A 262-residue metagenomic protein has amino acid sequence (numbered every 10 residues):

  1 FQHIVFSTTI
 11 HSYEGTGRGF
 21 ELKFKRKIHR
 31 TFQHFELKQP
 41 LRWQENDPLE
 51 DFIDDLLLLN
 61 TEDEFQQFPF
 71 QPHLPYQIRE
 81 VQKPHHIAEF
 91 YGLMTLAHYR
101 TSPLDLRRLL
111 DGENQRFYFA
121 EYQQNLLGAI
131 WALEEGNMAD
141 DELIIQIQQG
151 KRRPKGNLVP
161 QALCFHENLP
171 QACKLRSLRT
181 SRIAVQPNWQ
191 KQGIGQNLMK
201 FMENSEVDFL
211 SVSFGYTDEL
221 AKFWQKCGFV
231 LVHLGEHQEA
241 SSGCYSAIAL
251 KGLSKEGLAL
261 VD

Functional and structural regions predicted by a protein language model:
Q2-Y99, N114, N137-R179, I183 (+1 more regions): Terminal substrate-recognition subdomain of acyl/acetyltransferases
A97-L109: Short, basic/aromatic recognition patches
N114-L133: Conserved beta-hairpin
G128, G156, K191-G195, G228: Glycine-centered flexibility sites
E135-N137, N188: Short coil/turn motifs at secondary-structure junctions
R182-N204: Conserved acetyl-CoA-binding loop-helix of GNAT-fold acetyltransferases
